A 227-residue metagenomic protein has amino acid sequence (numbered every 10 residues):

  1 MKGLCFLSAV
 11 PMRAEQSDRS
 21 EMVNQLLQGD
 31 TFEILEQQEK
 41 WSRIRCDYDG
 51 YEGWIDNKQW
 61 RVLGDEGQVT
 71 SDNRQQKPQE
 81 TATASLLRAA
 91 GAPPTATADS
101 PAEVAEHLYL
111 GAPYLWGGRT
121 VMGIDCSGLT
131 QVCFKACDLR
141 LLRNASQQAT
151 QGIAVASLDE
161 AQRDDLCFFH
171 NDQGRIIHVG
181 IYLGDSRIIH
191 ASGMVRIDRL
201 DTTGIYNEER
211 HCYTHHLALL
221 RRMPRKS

Functional and structural regions predicted by a protein language model:
M1, R45-A112: Boundary regions of SH3-family modules and the immediately adjacent low-complexity/disordered segments in eukaryotic
M1-R13, V132-Q148, L183: Short, basic/aromatic beta-hairpin or loop at an interaction surface
K2-A14, P93, L183-S227: Aromatic- and glycine-rich peptidoglycan recognition patches
C5-Q28, S71-G91: Beta-loop motif signature
G29, S42-C46, I188: SH3/SH3-like beta-barrel fold
F32, A84-S85, P94, D164-C167: Generic structural signal for buried aliphatic residues
E106, V121-C137, L141: Active-site nucleophilic cysteine motif
L139-T203: ...with weaker cross-activation on analogous glycine-rich loops/strands in unrelated enzymes
